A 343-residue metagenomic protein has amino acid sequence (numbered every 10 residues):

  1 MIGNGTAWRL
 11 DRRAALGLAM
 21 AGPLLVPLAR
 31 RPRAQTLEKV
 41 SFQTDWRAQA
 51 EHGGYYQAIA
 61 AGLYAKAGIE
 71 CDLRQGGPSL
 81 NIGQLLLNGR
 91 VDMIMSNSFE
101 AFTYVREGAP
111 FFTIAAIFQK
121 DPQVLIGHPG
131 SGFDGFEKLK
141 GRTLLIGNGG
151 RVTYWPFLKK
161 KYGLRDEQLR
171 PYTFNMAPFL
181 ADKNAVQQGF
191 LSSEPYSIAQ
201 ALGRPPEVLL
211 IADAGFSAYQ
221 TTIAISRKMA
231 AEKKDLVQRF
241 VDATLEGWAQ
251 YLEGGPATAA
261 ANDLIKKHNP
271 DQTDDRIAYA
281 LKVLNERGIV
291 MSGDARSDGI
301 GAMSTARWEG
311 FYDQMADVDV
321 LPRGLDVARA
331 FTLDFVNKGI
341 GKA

Functional and structural regions predicted by a protein language model:
M1-L10, A14, A21-P23: N-terminal secretory signal peptides
G22, Q35-S192, L209-I211, S217: Short, glycine-/small- and polar/acidic-enriched structural segments that line small-molecule recognition paths
R30-A34: Sec/Tat signal peptide C-region and signal peptidase I cleavage site
L63-K66, Y162-L164, A201-G203, D271-Q272 (+1 more regions): Short helix-capping segments at alpha-helix termini
F99-E100, F174-D271: Pocket-lining segment of extracytoplasmic ligand-binding domains
L164-L169, V208, N269-N285, L321-R329: Short, surface-exposed acidic
A231-V318: Secondary-structure end/capping motifs
T305-A343: Conserved C-terminal helix/tail region of periplasmic/extracytoplasmic solute-binding proteins
